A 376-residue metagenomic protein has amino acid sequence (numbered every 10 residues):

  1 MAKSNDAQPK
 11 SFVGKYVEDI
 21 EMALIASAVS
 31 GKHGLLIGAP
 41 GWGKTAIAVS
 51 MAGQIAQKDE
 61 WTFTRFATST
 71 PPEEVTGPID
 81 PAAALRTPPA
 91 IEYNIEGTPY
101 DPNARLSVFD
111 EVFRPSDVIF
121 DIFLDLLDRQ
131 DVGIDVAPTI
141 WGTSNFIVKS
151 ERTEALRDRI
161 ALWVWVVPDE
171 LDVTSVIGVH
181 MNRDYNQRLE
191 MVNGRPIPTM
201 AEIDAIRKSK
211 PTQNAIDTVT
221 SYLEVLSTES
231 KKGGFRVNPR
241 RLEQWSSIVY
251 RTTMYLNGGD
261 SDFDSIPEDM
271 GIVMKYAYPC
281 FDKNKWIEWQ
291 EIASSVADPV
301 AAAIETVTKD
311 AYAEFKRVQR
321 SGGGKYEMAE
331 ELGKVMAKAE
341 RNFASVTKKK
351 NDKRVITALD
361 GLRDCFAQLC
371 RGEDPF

Functional and structural regions predicted by a protein language model:
A2-P40: Pre-Walker A (pre-P-loop) alpha-helix and adjacent loop at the N terminus of AAA/AAA+ ATPase modules, a conserved
A23-S27, P81-S107: Conserved alpha-helical scaffold flanking the Walker A/P-loop in AAA+ ATPase domains
A28-T68: Walker A/P-loop
V29-G31, Y100-N103, I134-P138, Q244: Short loop/turn elements that form and flank the Walker-type P-loop nucleotide-binding site in RecA-like NTPase cores
I37, A46, A82-L85, L106-I122 (+1 more regions): Canonical AAA+ ATPase core
G43-A46, M254-F376: C-terminal engagement/docking regions of AAA+ P-loop ATPases
T62, F66-I91: Conserved NTP-binding/hydrolysis module of P-loop NTPases
R183-Q290: Basic, amphipathic alpha-helical bundle interface domains used for macromolecular binding and assembly
